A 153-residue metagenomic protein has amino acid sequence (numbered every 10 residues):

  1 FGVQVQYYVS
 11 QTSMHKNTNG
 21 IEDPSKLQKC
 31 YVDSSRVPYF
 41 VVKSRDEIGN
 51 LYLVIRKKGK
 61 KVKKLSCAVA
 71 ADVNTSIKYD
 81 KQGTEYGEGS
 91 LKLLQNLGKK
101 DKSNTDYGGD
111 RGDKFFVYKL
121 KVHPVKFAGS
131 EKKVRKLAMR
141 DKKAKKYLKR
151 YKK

Functional and structural regions predicted by a protein language model:
F1-K81, K92, N96-T105, R111 (+1 more regions): Cell wall/extracellular polymer interaction/catalysis modules
Y86, S90: A sequence-level detector for short glycine-anchored, His/Arg-bearing signature motifs that mark catalytic or binding
